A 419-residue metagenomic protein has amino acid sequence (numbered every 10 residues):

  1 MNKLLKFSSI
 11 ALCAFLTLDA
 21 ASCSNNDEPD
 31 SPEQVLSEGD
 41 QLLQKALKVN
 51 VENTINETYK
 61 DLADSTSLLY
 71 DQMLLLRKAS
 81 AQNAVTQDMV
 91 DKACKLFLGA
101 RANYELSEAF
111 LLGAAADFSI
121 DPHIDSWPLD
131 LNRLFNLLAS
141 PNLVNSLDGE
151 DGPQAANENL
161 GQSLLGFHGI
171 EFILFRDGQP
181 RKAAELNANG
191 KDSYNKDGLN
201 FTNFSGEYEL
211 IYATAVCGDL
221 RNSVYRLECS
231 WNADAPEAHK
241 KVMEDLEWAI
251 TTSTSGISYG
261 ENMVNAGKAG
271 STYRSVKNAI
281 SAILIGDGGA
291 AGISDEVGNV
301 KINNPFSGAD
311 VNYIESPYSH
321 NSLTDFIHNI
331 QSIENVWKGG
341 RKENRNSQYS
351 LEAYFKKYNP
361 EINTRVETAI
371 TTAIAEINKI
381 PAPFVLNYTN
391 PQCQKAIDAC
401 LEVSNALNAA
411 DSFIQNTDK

Functional and structural regions predicted by a protein language model:
M1-S9: Bacterial N-terminal signal peptides that target proteins for export
S9-T17: Hydrophobic helical h-region of N-terminal Sec-dependent signal peptides in bacterial secretory/periplasmic proteins
L18-S22: C-terminal motif of bacterial Sec signal peptides marking the signal peptidase cleavage site
S24-D27: Bacterial signal peptide processing site
P29-K419: Mature extracytoplasmic or organellar-lumen-exposed domains after removal of signal/transit peptides
